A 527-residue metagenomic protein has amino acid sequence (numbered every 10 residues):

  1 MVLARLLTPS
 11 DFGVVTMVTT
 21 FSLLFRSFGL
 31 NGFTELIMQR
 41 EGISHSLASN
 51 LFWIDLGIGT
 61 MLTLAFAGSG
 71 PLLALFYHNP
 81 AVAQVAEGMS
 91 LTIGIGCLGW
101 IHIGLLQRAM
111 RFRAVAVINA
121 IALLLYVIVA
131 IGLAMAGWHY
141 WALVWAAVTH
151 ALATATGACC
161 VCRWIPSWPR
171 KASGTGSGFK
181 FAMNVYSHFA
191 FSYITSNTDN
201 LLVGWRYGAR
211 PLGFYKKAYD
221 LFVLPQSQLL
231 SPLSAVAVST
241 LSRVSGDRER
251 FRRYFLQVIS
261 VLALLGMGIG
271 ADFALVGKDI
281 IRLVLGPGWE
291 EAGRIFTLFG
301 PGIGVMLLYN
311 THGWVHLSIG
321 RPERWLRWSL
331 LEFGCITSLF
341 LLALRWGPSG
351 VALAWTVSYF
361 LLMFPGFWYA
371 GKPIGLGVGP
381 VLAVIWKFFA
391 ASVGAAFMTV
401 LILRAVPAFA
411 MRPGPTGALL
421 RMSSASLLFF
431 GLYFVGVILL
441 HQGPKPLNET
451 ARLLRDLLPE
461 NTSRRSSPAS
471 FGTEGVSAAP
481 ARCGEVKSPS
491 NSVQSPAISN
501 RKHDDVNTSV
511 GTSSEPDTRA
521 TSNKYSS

Functional and structural regions predicted by a protein language model:
M1, P9-G29, T92, D199-L201 (+5 more regions): Alpha-helical transmembrane segments of polytopic membrane transporters and translocases
V2-T19, G70, L75, A83 (+10 more regions): Membrane-interface helix-loop junctions in multi-pass transport and translocation proteins
S22-R26, D55-T198: Hydrophobic transmembrane helix module of multi-pass membrane transport proteins
S27-H45, Q107-R108, A218, F222-G266 (+1 more regions): Helix-loop junctions and terminal segments of transmembrane helices in multi-pass membrane transport/translocation
L36-H45, I95-N119, A136, W141 (+5 more regions): Membrane-interface junctions at transmembrane-helix termini in multi-pass inner-membrane proteins
W53-H78, Q84-G88, I128, G132 (+6 more regions): Alpha-helical transmembrane segments of multi-pass membrane transport and lipid-handling proteins
R113, T156-N197, L201, P211 (+4 more regions): Interhelical loop/hinge segments that connect adjacent transmembrane helices in multipass membrane
W368-G371, L376-V378, V400-R501, D505-T508 (+2 more regions): Membrane-proximal transmembrane or re-entrant/amphipathic helices at the cytosolic face
